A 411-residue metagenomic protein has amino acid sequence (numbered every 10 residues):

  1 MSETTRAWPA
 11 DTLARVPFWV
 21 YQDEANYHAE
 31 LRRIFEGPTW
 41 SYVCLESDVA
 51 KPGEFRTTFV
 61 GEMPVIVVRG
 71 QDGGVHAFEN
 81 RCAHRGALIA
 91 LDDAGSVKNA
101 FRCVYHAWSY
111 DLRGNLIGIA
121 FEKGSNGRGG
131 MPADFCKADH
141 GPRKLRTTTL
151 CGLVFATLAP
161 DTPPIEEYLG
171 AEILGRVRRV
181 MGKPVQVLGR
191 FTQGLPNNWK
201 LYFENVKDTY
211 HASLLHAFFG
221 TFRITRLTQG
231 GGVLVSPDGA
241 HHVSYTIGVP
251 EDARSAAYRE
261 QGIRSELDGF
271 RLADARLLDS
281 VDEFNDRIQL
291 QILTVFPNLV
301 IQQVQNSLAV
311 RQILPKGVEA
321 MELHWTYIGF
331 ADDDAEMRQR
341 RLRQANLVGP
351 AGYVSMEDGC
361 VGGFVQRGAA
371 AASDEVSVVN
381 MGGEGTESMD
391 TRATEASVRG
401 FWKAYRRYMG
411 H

Functional and structural regions predicted by a protein language model:
M1-A7, R407-H411: Basic/polar N-terminal segments that are highly enriched at the extreme N-terminus, encompassing both cleavable
T4-P17: Short, contiguous pre-domain boundary segments
A14-V16, V20-V60: Non-catalytic accessory segments flanking enzyme active sites
E30, R81-C82, R102, Y202 (+1 more regions): Short hydrophobic core segments
R32-W40, D93-A100, R113, G124-G130 (+2 more regions): Short, charged helix-to-loop "capping" segments that act as catalytic/coupling loops
G37-D48, N126-M131, I292-P297: Short Pro/Gly-enriched beta-strand edge/turn motifs at strand-loop
V49-P160, E167, A171: Rieske [2Fe-2S] iron-sulfur-binding domain
R69, G74, L145-H411: C-terminal catalytic domain of Rieske-type non-heme iron oxygenases
